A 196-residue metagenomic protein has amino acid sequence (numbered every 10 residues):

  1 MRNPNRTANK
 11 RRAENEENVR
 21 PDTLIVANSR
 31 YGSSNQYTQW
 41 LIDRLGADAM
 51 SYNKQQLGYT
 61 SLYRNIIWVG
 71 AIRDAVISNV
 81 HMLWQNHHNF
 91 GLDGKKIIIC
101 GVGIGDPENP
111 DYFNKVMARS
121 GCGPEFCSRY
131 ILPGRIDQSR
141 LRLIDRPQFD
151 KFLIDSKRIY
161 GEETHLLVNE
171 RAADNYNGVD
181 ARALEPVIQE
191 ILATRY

Functional and structural regions predicted by a protein language model:
M1-D93, E185, Q189-Y196: N-terminal beta1-alpha1-beta2 submodule of the flavodoxin-like/Rossmannoid cofactor-binding fold
N9, E16, D48, D74-Y196: FMN-binding flavodoxin-like domain, especially the glycine-rich phosphate-binding loop
